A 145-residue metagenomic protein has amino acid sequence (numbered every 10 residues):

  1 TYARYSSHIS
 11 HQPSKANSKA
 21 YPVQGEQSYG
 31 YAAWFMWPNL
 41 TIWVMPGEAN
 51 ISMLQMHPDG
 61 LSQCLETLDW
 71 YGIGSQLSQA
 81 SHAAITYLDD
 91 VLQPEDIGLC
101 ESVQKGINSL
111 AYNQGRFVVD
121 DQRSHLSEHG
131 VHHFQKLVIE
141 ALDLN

Functional and structural regions predicted by a protein language model:
T1-N145: C-terminal catalytic domain of Rieske-type non-heme iron oxygenases
